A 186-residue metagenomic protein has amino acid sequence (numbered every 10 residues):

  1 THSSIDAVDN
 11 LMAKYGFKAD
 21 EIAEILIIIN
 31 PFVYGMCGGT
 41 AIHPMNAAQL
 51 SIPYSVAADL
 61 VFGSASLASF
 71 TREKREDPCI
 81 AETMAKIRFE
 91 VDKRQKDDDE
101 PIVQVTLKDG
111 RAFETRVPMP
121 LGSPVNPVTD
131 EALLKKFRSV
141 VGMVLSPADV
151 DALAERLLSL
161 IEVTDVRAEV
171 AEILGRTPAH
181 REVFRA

Functional and structural regions predicted by a protein language model:
T1-A186: Terminal-appendage/accessory-domain detector
